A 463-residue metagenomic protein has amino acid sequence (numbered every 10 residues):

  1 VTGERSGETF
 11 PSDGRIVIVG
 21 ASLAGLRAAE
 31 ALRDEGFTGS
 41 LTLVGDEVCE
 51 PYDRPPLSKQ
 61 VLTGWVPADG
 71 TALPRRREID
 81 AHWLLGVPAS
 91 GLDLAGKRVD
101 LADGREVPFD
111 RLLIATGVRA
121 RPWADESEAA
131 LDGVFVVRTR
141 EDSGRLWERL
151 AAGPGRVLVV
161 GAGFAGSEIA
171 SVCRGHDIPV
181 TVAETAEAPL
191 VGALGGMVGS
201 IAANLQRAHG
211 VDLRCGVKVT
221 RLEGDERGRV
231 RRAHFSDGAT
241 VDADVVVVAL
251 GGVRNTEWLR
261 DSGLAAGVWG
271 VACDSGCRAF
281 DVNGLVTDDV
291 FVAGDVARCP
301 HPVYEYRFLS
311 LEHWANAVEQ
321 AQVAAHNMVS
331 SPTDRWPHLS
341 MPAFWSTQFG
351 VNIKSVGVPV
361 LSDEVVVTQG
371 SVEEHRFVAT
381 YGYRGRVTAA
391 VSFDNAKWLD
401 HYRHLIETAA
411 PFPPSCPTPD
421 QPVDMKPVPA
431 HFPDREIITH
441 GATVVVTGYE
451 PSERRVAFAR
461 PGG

Functional and structural regions predicted by a protein language model:
V1-D13, I79-L158, H234-S236, V247-A249 (+3 more regions): FAD-binding core/adjacent interface of flavoenzyme oxidoreductases
G3-W83, A170-L194, H401: Beta1-alpha1 glycine-rich phosphate/pyrophosphate-binding loop at the start of Rossmann-like nucleotide-binding domains
G7, P11-R15, V296-A396: Mid-to-C-terminal Rossmann-like scaffold of FAD/NAD(P)H-dependent oxidoreductases
R15, R231, V241-G270, F349-I437: C-terminal catalytic lobe of FAD-dependent flavoproteins
G20-L23, D46, R138-T139, G161-A165: Glycine-rich Rossmann-fold phosphate-binding loop(s) that bind the pyrophosphate of adenine dinucleotide cofactors
T38-S40, W83-D100, V107, H176-S275: A Rossmann-like FAD-binding core segment of flavoenzymes
A130-P154, R229-H234, A239-N316, Q320-V323: FAD-site-proximal beta/loop scaffold in flavoenzymes
L146, P413-G463: Cysteine/selenocysteine-centered motifs that mediate thiol-based redox chemistry or coordinate metal-sulfur cofactors
